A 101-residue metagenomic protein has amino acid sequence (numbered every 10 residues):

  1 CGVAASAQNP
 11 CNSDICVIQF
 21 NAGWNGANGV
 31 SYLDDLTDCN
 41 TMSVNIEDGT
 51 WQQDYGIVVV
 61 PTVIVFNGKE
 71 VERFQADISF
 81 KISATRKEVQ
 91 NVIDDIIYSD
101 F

Functional and structural regions predicted by a protein language model:
V3-A7: Sec/Tat signal peptide C-region and signal peptidase I cleavage site
Q8-D38: Local sequence-structure signature of Cys/Sec-based thiol-disulfide redox active-site neighborhoods
G23-G26, G49, E70-V71, S79-F80: Solvent-exposed loop/turn segments at secondary-structure junctions within structured extracellular/periplasmic domains
N28-V30, Q53, F74-Q75: Short glycine-/acidic-enriched loop or helix-start segments at secondary-structure transitions that form or flank
L36-I46: Structural alpha-beta junctions
N45-Q53: N-terminal post-signal-peptidase region of extra-cytosolic proteins
Y55-F66: Structural micro-motif
F66-F101: Non-catalytic, surface beta->alpha helical segment in thiol-disulfide oxidoreductase systems
